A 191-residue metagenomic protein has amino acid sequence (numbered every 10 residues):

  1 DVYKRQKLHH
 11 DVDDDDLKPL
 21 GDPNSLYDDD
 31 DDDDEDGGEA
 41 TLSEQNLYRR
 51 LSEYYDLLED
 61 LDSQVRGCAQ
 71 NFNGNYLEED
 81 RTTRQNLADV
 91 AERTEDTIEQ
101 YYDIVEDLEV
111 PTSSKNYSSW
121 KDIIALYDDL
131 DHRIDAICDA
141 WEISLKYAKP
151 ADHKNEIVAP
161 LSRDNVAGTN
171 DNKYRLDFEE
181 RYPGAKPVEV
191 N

Functional and structural regions predicted by a protein language model:
V2-Y3: Short, small-residue-biased leader/transition segments that mark boundaries at the very start of proteins
L8-N24: Ser/Thr/Pro/Gly-rich low-complexity linker/stalk segments immediately outside membranes or between
K18, D34-E35, S113: Generic detector of intrinsically disordered, low-complexity, polar/charged segments
Y27, D34-E92, I123-N191: C-terminal amphipathic alpha-helix
T94-A136: Mature extracytoplasmic domains of secretory-pathway proteins
